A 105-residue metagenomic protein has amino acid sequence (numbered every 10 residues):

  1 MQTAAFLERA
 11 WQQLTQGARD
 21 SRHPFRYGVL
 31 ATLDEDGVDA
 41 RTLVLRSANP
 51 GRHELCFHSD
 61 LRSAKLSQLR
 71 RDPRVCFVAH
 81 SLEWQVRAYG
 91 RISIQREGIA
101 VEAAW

Functional and structural regions predicted by a protein language model:
M1-W105: Binding-site signature for planar aromatic cofactors or substrates
